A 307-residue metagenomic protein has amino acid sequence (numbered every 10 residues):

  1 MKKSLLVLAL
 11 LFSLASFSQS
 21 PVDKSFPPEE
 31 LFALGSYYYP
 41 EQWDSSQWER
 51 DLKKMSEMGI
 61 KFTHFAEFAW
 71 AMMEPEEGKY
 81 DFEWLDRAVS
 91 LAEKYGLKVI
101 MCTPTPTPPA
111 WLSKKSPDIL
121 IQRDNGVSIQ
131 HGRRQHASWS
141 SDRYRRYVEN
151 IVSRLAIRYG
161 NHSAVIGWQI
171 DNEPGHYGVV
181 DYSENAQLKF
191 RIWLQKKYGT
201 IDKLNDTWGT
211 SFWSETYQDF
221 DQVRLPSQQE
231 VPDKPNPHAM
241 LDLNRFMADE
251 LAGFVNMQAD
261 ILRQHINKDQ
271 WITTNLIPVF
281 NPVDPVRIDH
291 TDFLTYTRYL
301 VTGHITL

Functional and structural regions predicted by a protein language model:
S4-L14: Sec-dependent N-terminal signal peptides
P21-D23, S46-K53, W84-R87, I151-L155 (+2 more regions): Alpha-helical scaffolding within the catalytic cores of extracellular/periplasmic polymer-degrading hydrolases
S25-Q47: Boundary/entry segment of secreted carbohydrate-active catalytic domains
F32-S36, T63-F65, V99-C102, I166-I170 (+2 more regions): Hydrophobic faces of well-ordered beta-strands that scaffold small-molecule active sites in alpha/beta enzyme cores
P40-E41, A66-A69, C102-W111, I166-G175 (+1 more regions): Short, solvent-exposed turn/loop segments enriched in Gly/Ser/Thr/Pro and often Arg
E49-E57, K61-I129, V152-A156, Q258-I266: Aromatic-lined substrate-binding rim segments of carbohydrate-active enzymes
I129-F293, T297-I305: Polysaccharide-binding and catalytic clefts of secreted carbohydrate-active enzymes
